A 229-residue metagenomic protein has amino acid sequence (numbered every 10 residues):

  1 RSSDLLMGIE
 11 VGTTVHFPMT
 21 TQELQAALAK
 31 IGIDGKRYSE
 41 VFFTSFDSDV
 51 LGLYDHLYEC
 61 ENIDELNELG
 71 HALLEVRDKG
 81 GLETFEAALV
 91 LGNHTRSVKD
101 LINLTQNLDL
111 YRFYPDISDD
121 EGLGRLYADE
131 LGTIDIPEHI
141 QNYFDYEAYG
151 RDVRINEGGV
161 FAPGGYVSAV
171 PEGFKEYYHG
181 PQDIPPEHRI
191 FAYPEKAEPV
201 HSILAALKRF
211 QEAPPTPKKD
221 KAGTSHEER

Functional and structural regions predicted by a protein language model:
I9-D34: Short, flexible N-terminal segments of the mature chain
V15, F144-Y149: Short low-polarity hydrophobic stretches
L28-N142, P171-V200: Mixed-charge (acidic/basic) macromolecular-recognition segments
D145, V200-R229: Non-Sec secretion/translocation targeting segments of pathogen effectors
E147-N156, V160-P163, P171, Y178-G180: Short, surface-exposed polybasic-aromatic patches that bind anionic ligands, especially phosphate groups
